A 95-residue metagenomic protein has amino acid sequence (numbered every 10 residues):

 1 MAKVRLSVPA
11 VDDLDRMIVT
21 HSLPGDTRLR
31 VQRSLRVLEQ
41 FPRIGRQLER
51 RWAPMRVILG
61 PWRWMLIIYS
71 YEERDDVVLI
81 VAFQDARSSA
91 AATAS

Functional and structural regions predicted by a protein language model:
M1-Q32: Arg/Lys-rich, positively charged N-terminal/basic patches that mediate binding to nucleic acids
R5, R56-V57, L79: Amphipathic alpha-helical recognition patches that constitute DNA-binding helices
R33-G60: A short, surface-exposed loop/turn module that caps and links secondary-structure elements
G60-S95: Enriched for short, Lys/Arg-rich terminal
